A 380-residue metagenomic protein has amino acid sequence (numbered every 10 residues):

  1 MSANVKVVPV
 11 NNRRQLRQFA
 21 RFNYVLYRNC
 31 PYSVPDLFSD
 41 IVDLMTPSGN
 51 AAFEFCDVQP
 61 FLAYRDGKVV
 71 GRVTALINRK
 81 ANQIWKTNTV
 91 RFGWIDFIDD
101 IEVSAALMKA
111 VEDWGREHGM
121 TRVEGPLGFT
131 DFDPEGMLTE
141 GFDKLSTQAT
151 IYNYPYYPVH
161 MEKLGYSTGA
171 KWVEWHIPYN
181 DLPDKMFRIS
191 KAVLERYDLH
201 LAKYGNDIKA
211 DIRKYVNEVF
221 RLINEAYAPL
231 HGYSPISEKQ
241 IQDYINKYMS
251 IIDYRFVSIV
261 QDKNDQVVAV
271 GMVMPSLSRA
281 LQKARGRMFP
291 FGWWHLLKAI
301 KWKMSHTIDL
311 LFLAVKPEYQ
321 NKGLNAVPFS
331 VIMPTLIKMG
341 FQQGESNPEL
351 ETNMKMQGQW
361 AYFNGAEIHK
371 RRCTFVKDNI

Functional and structural regions predicted by a protein language model:
M1-Y32: Generic start-of-chain signal for non-secretory N-termini
A3-V5, I151-G232: Acyltransferase donor/substrate-recognition loop-hinge adjacent to the catalytic core
L16, V69, R79-N82, D131-D133 (+6 more regions): Flexible loop/turn segments at secondary-structure boundaries
N23-R65, V73-Q83, N206, A210-L313: A conserved beta-strand-loop-helix scaffold within acyl/acetyltransferase catalytic domains
G49, I77-K80, Q282, L313 (+1 more regions): Alpha-helical subdomain
V58, A170-E174, H369-T374: Short hydrophobic/aromatic beta-strand or adjacent loop that forms the aromatic wall/cage of a ligand/substrate-binding
I84-G165, A170, A284-Y362: Acyl-donor binding region in acyl/amide transferases
